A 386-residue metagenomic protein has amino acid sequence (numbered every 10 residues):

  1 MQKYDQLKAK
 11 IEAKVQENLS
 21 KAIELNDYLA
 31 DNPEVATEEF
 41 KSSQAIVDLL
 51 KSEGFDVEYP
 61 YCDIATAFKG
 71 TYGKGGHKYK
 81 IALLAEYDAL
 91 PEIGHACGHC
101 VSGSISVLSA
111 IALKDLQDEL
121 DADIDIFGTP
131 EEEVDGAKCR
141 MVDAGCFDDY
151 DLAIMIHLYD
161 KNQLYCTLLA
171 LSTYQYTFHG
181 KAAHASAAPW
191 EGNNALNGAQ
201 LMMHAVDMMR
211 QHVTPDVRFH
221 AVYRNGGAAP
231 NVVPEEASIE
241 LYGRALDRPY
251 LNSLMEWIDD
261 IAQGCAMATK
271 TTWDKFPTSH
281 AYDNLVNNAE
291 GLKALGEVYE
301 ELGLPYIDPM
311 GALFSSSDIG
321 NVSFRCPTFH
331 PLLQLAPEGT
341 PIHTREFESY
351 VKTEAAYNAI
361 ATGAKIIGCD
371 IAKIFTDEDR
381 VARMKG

Functional and structural regions predicted by a protein language model:
Q2-D121: Acidic/His- and Gly-rich active-site-bordering loop/insert found across diverse amide/peptide-bond hydrolases
K10, K14-N18, E24-Y28, A45 (+8 more regions): Generic non-transmembrane alpha-helical segments
A82-L84, H179, H330-L335: Non-cysteine beta-strand/loop elements that form the S-adenosyl-L-methionine
A85-E86, H95-D135, S172-F178, A185-M209 (+2 more regions): Alpha-helical metal-binding/catalytic segments enriched in His/Glu/Asp
A89-G98, A183-P189, G227-A228, V351-N358: A short glycine/serine-rich beta->alpha loop
V107-L168, A382: Acidic/histidine-rich catalytic neighborhood of metal-dependent amide-processing enzymes
D149-Y299, G311-G320: Midchain, well-structured core segments that form catalytic/ion-binding scaffolds
I307-K365, D370-I374, A382-G386: Zn-dependent metallopeptidase/amidohydrolase metal-coordination segment
